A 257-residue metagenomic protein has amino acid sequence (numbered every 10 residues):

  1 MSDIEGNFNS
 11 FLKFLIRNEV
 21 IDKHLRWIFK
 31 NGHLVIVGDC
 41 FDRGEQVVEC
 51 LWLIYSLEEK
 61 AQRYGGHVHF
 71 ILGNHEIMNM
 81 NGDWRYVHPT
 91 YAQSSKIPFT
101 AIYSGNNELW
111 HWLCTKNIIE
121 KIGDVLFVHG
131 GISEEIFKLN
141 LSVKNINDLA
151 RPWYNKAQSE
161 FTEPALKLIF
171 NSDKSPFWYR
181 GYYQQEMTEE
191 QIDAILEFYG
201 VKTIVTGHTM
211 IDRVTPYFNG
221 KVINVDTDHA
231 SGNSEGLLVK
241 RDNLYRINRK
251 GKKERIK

Functional and structural regions predicted by a protein language model:
M1-K257: Feature recognizes metal-dependent phosphohydrolase scaffolds
